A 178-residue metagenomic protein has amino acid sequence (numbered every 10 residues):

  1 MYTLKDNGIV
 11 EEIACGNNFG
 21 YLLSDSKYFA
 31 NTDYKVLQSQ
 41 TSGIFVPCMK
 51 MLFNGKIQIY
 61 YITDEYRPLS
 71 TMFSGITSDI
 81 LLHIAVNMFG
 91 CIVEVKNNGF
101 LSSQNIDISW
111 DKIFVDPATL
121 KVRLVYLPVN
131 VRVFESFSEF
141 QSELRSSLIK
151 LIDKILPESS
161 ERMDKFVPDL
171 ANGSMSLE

Functional and structural regions predicted by a protein language model:
Y2-A85: Conserved structural core of kinase catalytic domains
S42-V46, F100-N105: Non-catalytic scaffold residues of the protein kinase domain
F53-I57, G99-Q104: Catalytic core regions of nucleotide second-messenger enzymes
I57-I59, I113, L120-V122: Hydrophobic residues embedded in beta-strands of well-ordered beta-sheets
I80-M88, F140-L144: Short amphipathic alpha-helical segments
V86-F100: Short C-lobe core helix of eukaryotic-like protein kinase catalytic domains
S103, D116-E178: C-lobe/activation-segment region of protein kinase-like
I106, D111-I113: Hydrophobic residue at the +6 position relative to the catalytic HRD Asp in the kinase catalytic loop
